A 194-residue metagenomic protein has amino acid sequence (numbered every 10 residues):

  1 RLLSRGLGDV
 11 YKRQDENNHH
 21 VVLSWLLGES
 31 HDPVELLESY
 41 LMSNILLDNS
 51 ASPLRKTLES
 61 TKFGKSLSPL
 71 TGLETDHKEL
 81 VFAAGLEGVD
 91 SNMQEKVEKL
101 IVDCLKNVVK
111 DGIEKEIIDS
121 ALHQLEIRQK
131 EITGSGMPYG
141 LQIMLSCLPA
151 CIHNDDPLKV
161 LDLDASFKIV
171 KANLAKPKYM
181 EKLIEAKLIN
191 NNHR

Functional and structural regions predicted by a protein language model:
R1-Y11: Single conserved hydrophobic/aromatic residue that forms the stacking wall/gate of nucleotide- or nucleobase-binding
N18-G28, K56-N173, N192-R194: M16 family metallopeptidases and their MPP-like homologs
V34-L46: Active/ligand-binding-proximal structured segments within catalytic/core domains that scaffold catalytic residues
L41, P53, L58: Polybasic, glycine- and aromatic-enriched phosphate-binding surface used to engage nucleic acids
P53, K96, Y179: Short Gly/charged-rich anion-binding patches and loops
K176-R194: Extended, domain-scale alpha-helical bundle/helix-rich regions
